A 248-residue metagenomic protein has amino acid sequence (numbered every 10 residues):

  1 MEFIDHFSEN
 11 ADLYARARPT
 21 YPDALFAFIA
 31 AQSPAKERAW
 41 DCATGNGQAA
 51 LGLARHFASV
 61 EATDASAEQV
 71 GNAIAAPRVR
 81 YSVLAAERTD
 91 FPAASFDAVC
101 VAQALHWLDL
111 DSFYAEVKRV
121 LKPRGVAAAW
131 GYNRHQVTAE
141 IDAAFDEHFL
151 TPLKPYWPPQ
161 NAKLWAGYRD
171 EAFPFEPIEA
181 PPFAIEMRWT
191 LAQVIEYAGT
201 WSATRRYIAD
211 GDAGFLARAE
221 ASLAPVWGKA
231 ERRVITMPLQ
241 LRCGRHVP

Functional and structural regions predicted by a protein language model:
D5-P19: Class I SAM-dependent methyltransferase Rossmann-like catalytic core, especially the SAM/SAH-binding loop
R16-E37: Conserved alpha-helix/loop element of class I SAM-dependent methyltransferases that forms part of the SAM/SAH-binding
R38-W40, N46-R88: Class I SAM-dependent methyltransferase SAM/SAH-binding core
E87-A98: A short acidic, Gly/Pro-enriched loop at the edge of an enzyme's catalytic core that lines a small-molecule cofactor
V101-A102, L110: A short beta-strand submotif of the Rossmann-like class I SAM-dependent methyltransferase core that lines
L108-E116: A short, conserved alpha-helix within the catalytic core of class I
K118, K122-R188: Conserved catalytic/acceptor-binding region of the Class I
A166-P248: Conserved Class I S-adenosyl-L-methionine
